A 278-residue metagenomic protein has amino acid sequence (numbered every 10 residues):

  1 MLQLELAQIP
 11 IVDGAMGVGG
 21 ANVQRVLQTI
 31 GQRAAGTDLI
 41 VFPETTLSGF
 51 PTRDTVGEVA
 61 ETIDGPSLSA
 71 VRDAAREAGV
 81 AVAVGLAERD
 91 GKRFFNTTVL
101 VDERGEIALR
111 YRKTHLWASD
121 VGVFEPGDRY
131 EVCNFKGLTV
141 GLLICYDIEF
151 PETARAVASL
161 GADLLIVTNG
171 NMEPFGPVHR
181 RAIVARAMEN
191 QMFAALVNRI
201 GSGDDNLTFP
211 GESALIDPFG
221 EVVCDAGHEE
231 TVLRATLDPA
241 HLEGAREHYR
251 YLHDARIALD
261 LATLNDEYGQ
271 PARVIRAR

Functional and structural regions predicted by a protein language model:
M1-A15, N22, V41, T97 (+3 more regions): Active-site-proximal beta-strand elements of phosphoester/diester hydrolases
E5, V99-V101, L109, A214 (+1 more regions): Conserved hydrophobic/aromatic positions in well-ordered beta-strands
D13-R104, R110, M172-R186, N190-M192: Cys-nucleophile CN-hydrolase/nitrilase-fold catalytic domain and related Cys-dependent amidase chemistry that acts on
I63-A81, E149-L233: CN hydrolase (nitrilase-like) catalytic-core segments centered on the catalytic cysteine and neighboring Lys/Glu
A83, T97, R129, E212-S213: Conserved beta-strand and immediately adjacent loop positions that scaffold enzyme active sites
R89-D163, M172-R181, A185, E247-Y251: Active-site catalytic loop in hydrolytic enzyme cores
V132-N134, R199-R278: C-terminal beta-strand edge segments of enzyme domains
